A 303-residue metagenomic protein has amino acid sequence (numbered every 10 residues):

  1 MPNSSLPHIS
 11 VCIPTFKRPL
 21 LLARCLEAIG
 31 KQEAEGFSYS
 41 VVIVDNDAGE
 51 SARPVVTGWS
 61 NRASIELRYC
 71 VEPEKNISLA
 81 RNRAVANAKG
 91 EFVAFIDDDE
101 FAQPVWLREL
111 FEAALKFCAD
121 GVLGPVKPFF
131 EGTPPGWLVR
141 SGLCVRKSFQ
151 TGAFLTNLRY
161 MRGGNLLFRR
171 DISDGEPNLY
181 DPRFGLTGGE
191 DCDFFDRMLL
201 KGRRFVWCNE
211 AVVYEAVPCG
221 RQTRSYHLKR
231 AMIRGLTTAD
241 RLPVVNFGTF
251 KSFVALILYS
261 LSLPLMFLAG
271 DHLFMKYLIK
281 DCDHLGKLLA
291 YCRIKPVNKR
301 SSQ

Functional and structural regions predicted by a protein language model:
M1-K31: N-proximal low-complexity "stem/linker" segments adjacent to membrane-targeting elements
L26-V71: Acidic donor-binding segment of Leloir-type glycosyltransferases
E72-A88: Glycine-rich, basic loop-to-helix element that forms the pyrophosphate-binding segment of sugar-nucleotide handling
V93: Short aromatic/hydrophobic "clamp" motif used to bind/position activated sugar donors
V105-W137: Conserved donor NDP-sugar-binding/catalytic core segment of glycosyltransferases
G124-P125, V139-R159: Short, flexible, basic/aromatic active-site loop/helix in glycosyltransferases
M161, G185-F194: Acidic donor-binding loop at a coil-to-helix junction in glycosyltransferase catalytic cores that engages
K229-L236, P243-Q303: Non-catalytic, C-terminal membrane-associated alpha-helical segments of glycosyltransferases
